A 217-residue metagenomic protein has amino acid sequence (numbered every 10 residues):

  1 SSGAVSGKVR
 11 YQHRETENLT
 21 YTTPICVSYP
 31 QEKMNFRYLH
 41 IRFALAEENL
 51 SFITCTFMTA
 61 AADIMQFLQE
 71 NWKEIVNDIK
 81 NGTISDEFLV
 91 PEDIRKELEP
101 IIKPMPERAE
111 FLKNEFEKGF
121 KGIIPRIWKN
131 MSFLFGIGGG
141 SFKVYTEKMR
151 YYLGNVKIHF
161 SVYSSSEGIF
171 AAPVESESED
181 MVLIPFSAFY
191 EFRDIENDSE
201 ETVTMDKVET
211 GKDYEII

Functional and structural regions predicted by a protein language model:
S1-I217: Active-site glycine/GP-rich loop and adjacent strand/helix microenvironment that borders small-molecule binding pockets
